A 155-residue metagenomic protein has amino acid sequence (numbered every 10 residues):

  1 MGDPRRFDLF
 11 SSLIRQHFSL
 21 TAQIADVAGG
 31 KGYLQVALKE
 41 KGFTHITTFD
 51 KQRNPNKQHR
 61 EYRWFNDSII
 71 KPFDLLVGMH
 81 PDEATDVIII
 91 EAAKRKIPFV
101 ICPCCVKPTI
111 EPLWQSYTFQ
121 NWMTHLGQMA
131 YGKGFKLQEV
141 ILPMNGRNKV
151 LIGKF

Functional and structural regions predicted by a protein language model:
M1-T21, Y33-V36, E40: S-adenosyl-L-methionine
A25-D67: SAM cofactor-binding core of SAM-dependent methyltransferases, primarily the Rossmann-like beta-alpha-beta module
K31-Q35, A84-I89: Short, well-ordered alpha-helical microsegments
H45-I46, F99, L137: Hydrophobic beta-strand scaffold residues
D74-V87: A short SAM/SAH-binding and catalytic strip from SAM-dependent methyltransferases
I89-I97: A short glycine-rich, Lys/Arg-flanked "PGG" loop and its adjoining helix->strand segment in the class I
I97-I110: Conserved beta-strand signature within the Rossmann-like core of class I S-adenosyl-L-methionine
Q115-F155: Active-site capping/gating segments
